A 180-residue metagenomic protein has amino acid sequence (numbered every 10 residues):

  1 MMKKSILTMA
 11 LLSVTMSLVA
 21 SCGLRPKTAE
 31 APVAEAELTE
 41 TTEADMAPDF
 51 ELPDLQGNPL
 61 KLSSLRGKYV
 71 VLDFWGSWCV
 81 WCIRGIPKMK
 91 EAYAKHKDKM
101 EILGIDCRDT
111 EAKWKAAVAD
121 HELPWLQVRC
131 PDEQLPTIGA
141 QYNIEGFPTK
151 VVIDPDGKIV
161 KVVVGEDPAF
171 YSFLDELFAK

Functional and structural regions predicted by a protein language model:
M1-A10: Bacterial N-terminal signal peptides that target proteins for export
L18-S21: C-terminal motif of bacterial Sec signal peptides marking the signal peptidase cleavage site
G23-R25: Bacterial signal peptide processing site
A29-L62, W125, A179: N-terminal "domain-start" segment that seeds a small globular fold
R66, F74-E91: Conserved redox-active cysteine motifs that mediate thiol-disulfide chemistry, especially di-cysteine Cys-X(1-2)-Cys
Y69-V70, P148: Alpha/beta-hydrolase fold active-site loops
R84-H121, E133-A140: Structural microenvironment flanking redox-active thiols in thiol-disulfide oxidoreductases
H121-L123, C130-F178: Thiol/disulfide oxidoreductase modules built on the thioredoxin-like
